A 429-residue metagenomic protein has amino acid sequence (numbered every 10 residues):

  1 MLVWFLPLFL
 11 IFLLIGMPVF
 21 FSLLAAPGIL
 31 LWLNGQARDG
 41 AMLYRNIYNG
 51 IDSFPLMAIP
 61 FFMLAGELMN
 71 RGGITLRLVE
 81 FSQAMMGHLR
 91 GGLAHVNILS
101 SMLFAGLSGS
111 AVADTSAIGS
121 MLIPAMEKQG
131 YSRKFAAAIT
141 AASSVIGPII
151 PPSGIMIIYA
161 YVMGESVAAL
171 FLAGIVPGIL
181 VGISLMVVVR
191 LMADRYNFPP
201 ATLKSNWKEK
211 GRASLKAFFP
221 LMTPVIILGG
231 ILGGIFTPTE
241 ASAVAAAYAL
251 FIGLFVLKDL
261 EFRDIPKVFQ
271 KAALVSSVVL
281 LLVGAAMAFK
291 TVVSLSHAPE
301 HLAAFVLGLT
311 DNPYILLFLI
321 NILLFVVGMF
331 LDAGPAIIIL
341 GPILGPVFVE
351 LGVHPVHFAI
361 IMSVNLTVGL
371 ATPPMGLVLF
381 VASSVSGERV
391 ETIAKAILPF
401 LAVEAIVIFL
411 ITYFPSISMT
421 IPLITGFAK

Functional and structural regions predicted by a protein language model:
M1-K429: Alpha-helical transmembrane segments of multi-pass membrane transport proteins
